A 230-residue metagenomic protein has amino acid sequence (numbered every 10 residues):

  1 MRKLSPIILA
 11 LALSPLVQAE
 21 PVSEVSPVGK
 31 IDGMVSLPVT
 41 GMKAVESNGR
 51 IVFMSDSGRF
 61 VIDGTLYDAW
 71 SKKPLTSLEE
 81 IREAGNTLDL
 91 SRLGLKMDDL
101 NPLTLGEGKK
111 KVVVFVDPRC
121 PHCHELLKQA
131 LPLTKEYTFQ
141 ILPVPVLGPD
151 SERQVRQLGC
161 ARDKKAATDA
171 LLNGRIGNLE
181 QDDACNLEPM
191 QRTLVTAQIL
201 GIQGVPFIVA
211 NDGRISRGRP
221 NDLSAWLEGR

Functional and structural regions predicted by a protein language model:
M1-L4: Positively charged n-region of N-terminal signal peptides that target proteins for export
P6-P15: Bacterial N-terminal signal peptides
A19-R156, A170-N173, Q181-V205, A210 (+1 more regions): Extracytoplasmic thiol/disulfide redox context detector
L158, I215-G218: Short acidic-hydrophobic, aromatic-tinged amphipathic segments that line or gate anion-handling sites
